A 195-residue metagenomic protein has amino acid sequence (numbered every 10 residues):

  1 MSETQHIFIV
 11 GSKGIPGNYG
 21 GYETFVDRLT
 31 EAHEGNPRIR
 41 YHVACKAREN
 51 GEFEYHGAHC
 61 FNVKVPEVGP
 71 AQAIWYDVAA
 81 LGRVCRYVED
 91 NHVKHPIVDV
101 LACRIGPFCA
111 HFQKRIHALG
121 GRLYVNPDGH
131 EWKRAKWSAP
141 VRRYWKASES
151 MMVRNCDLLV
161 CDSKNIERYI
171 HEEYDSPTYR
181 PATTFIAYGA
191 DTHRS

Functional and structural regions predicted by a protein language model:
M1-A47, D90-V93: N-terminal subdomain of nucleotide-sugar transferases
T4, E49-Q72, G120-G121: Conserved nucleotide-sugar phosphate-binding/catalytic loop shared by glycosyltransferases and other
C45-N50, C103-R104, K164: Short, polar loop motifs at secondary-structure junctions
A58-R83, R134-V141: A short, charged, and often flexible helix/loop element on the N-terminal side of the glycosyltransferase catalytic
I74-G82, V93-D128: An aromatic- and histidine-rich active-site surface loop
V141-L159: Membrane-proximal helix-turn-helix segments that form the acceptor-binding/catalytic region of lipid-linked
N165, G189: Carbohydrate-associated surface elements
